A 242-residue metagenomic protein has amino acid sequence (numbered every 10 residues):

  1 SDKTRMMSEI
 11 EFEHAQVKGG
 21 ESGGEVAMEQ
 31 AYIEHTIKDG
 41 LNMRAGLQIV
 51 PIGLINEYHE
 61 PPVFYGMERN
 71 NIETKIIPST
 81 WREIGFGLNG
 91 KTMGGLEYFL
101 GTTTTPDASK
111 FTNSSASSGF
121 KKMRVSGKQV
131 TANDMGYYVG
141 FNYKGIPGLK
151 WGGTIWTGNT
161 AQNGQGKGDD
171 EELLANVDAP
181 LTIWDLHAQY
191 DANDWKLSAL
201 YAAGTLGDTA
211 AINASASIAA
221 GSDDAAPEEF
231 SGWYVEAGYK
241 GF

Functional and structural regions predicted by a protein language model:
S1-A108, N133-L149, P227-E229, Y234-F242: Outer membrane beta-barrel
K3-R5, E9-E13, V63-N70, A116-K122 (+3 more regions): Flexible, solvent-exposed coil segments and beta strand-coil junctions, predominantly the extracellular/periplasmic
V17-G20, I52-E57, D107-T112, T160-G166 (+1 more regions): Outer-membrane beta-barrel proteins
V17-G20, N70-T74, M123-G127, D169-L174 (+1 more regions): Extracellular loop and loop/strand-boundary signature of outer-membrane beta-barrel proteins
P78, V130-T131, V177-D178: A conditional alpha-helix N-cap/helix-loop micro-motif detector
K110, S115-G166: Loop-centered beta-sheet repeat module
Y143-F242: Detector for outer-membrane/organellar transmembrane beta-barrel domains, recognizing the amphipathic beta-strand
